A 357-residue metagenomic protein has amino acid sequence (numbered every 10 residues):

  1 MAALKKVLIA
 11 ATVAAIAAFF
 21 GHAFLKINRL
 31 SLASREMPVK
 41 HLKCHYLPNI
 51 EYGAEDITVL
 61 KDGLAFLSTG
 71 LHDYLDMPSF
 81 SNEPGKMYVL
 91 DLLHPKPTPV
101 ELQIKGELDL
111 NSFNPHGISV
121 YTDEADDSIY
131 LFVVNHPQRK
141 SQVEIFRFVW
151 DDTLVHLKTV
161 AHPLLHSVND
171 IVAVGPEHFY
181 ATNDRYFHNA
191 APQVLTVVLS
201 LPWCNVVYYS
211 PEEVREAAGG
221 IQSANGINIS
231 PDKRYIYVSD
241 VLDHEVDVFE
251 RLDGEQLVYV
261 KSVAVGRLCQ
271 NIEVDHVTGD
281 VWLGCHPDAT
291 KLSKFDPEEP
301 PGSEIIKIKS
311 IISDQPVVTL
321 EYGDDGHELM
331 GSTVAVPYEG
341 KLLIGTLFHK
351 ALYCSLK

Functional and structural regions predicted by a protein language model:
A15-L42, L90-L92, A191, L199-S200 (+2 more regions): Blade/loop signatures of beta-propeller domains
I27-Y52, P97-I104, T153-L154, Q315-G326: A short helix->beta-strand "capping" segment at the edge of beta-propeller domains
N49, G53-D56, L71-E124, L131 (+1 more regions): Blade-loop segments of beta-propeller domains
I50-K61, G106-E124, H156, H162-F179 (+5 more regions): Beta-rich, blade/repeat-based domains predominating in secreted/periplasmic proteins but also intracellular
L67-P84, V133-H136, A181-L201, L283-G302: Short, conserved, GDST-rich strand-edge loop motifs in beta-rich repeat architectures
N82-H94, S141-W150, V197-P211, E299-I312: Beta-propeller blade signature
S230, E245, V265-Y322: Loop/turn-rich, solvent-exposed surfaces of beta-rich toroidal or solenoidal domains
L329-K357: Blade-level signature of beta-propeller repeat domains, shared across WD40, Kelch, NHL, RCC1 and BNR/Asp-box propellers
